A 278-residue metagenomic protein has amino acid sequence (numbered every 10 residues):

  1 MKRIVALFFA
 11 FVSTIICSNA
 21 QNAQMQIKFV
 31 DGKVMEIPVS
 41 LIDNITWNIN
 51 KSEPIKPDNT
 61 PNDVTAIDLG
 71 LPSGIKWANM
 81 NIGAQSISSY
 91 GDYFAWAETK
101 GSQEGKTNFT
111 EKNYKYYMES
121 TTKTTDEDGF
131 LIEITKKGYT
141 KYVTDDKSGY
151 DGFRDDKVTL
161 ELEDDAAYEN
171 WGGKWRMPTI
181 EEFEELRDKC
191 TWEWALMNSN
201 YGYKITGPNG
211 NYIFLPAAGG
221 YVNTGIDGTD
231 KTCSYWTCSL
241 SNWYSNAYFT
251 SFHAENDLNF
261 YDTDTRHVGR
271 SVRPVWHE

Functional and structural regions predicted by a protein language model:
M1-Q24: Bacterial Sec-dependent N-terminal signal peptides
N22, S40-D43, P72-G74: Short, solvent-exposed coil/turn segments at beta-strand boundaries
A23-V30, L69: A short beta-strand micro-motif
I27-K51: N-terminal targeting signals for Sec/Tat export/insertion, comprising classic cleavable signal peptides
S52-E278: Conserved positions within compact, well-structured domain cores
